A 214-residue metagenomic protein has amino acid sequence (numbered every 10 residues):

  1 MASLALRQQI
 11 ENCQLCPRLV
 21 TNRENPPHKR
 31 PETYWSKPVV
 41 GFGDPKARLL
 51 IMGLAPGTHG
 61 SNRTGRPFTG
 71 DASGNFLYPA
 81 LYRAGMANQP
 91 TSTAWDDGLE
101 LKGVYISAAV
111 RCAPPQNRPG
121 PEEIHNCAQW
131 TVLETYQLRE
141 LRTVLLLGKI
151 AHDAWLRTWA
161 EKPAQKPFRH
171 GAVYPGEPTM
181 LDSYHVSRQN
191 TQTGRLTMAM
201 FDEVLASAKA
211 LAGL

Functional and structural regions predicted by a protein language model:
M1-L214: A polyanion-binding, active-site-adjacent surface
